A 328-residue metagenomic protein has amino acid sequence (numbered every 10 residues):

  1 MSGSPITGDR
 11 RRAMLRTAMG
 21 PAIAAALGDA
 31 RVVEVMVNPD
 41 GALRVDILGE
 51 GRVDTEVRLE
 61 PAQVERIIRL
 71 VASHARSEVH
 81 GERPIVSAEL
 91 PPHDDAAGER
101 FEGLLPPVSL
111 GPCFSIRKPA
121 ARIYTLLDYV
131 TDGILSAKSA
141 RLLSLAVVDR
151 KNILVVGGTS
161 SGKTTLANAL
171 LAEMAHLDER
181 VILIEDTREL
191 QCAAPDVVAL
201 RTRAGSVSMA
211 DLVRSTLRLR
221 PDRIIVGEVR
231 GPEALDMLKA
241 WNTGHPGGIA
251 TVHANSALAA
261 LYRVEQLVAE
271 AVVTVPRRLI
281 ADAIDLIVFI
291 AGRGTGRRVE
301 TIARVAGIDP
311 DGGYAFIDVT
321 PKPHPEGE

Functional and structural regions predicted by a protein language model:
M1-D54: N-terminal anchoring/assembly modules that precede and organize ATP-driven motor systems
A18-G28, E89-D94, E270-R278: Short aromatic-glycine motifs in intrinsically disordered, low-complexity regions
G41-A42, G51, P61, P92-D95 (+8 more regions): Conserved nucleotide-binding/hydrolysis micro-motifs of P-loop NTPases
D46, R52-D149: P-loop NTP-binding catalytic core
L110, A281-E328: Conserved P-loop NTPase
A140, R150-I153, A169-A283, F289-A291: Switch/coupling sub-region of P-loop NTPases
A146, G158-T159: P-loop (Walker A) phosphate-binding loop of NTP-binding proteins
K163: Conserved lysine of the Walker
